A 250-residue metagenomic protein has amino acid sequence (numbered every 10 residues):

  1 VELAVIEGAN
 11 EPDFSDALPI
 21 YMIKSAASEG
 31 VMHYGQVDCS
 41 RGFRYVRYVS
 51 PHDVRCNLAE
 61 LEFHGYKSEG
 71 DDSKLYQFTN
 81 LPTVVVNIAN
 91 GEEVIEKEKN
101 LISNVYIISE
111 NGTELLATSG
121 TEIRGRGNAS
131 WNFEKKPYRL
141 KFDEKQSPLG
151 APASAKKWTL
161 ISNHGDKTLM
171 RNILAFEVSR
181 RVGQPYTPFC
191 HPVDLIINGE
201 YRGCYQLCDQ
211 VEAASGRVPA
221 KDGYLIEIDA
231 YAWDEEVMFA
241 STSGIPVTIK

Functional and structural regions predicted by a protein language model:
V1-L18, S28-S73: Aromatic, loop-rich ligand-recognition surfaces of beta-strand-rich domains
A4, A26, V31, D38 (+3 more regions): Compositionally biased, low-complexity repeat tracts
E7, Y21-K24, V49, I161 (+1 more regions): Residue-level detector of conserved, well-ordered beta-strand and adjacent loop positions that form binding/recognition
N10, K24, D229: Residues at the C-termini of beta-strands that transition into short coil/loop
L18-A27, I123: Solvent-exposed serine/threonine-rich low-complexity stretches and specific carbohydrate-binding patches
E69-K250: Phosphate/dinucleotide-binding and metal-coordinating scaffold of catalytic cores in nucleotide-dependent enzymes
